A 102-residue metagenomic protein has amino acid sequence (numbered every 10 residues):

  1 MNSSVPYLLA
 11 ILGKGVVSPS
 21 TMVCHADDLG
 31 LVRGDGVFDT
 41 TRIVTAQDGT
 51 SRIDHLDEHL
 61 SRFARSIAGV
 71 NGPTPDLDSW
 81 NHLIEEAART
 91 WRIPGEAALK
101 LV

Functional and structural regions predicted by a protein language model:
M1-V102: Conserved alpha/beta cores of soluble small-molecule-handling proteins
